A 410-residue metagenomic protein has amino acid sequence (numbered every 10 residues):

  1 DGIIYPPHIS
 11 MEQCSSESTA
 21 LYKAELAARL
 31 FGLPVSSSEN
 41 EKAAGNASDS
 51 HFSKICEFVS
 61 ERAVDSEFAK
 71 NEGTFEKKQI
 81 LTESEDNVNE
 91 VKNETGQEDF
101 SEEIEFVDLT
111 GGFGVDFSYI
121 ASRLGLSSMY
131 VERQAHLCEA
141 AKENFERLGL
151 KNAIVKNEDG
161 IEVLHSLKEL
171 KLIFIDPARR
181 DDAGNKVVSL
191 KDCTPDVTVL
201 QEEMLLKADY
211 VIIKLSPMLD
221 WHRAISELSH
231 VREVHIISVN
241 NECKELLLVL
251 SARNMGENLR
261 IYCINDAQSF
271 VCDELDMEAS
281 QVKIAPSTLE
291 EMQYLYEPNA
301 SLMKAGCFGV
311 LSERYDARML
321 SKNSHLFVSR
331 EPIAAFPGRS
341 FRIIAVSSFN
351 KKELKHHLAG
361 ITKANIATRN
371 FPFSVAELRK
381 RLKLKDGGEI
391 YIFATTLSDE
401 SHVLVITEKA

Functional and structural regions predicted by a protein language model:
D1-A410: SAM-dependent transferase fold signal centered on methyltransferase-like domains, encompassing both Class I
